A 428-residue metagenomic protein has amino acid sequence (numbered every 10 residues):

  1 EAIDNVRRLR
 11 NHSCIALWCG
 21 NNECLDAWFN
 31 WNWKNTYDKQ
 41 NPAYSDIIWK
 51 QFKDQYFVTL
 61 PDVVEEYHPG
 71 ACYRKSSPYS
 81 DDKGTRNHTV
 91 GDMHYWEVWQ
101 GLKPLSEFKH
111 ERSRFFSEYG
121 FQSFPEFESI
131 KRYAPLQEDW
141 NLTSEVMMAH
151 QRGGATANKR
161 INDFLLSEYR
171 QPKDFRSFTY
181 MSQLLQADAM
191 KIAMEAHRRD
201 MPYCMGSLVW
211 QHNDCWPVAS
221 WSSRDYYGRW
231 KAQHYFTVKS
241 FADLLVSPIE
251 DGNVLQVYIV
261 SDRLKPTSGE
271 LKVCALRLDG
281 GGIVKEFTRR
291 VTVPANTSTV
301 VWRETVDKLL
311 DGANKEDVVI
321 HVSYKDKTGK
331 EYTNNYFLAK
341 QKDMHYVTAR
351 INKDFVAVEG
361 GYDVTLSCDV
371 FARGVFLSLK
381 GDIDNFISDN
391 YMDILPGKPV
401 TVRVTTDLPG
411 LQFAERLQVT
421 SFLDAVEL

Functional and structural regions predicted by a protein language model:
E1-C72, S77, K83-G84: Active-site mouth of glycoside hydrolases
W18, L25, Q55, P61-E65 (+1 more regions): Substrate-binding clefts and catalytic carboxylate motifs of secreted carbohydrate-active enzymes
E250-L255, V358-V364: Short, solvent-exposed loop/turn segments enriched in Ser/Thr/Gly
L255-T292, N296-R303, E316-K325, V364-S367 (+1 more regions): Beta-strand-rich binding/interaction modules
F287-V293, L310, S388-I394: Beta-strand-rich interaction surfaces with strong enrichment in secreted/lumenal proteins
P294-T299, E359, L395-G397: Solvent-exposed, conformationally flexible loop/turn segments
T299-E304, N390, K398-V402: Short strand-edge motifs at loop-to-beta-strand transitions and within beta-strands of extracellular beta-rich domains
V300, E304-T348, T405-L428: Terminal connector regions
